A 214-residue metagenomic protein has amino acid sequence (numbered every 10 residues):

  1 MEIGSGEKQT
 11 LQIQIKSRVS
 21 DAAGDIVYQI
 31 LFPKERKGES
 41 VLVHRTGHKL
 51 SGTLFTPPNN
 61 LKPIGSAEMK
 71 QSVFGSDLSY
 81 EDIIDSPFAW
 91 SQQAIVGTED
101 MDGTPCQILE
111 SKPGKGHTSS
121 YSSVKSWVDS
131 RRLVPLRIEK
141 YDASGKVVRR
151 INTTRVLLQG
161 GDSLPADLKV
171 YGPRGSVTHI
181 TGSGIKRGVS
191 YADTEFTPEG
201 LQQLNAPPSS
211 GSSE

Functional and structural regions predicted by a protein language model:
M1-E2, L31, E110-G114: Generic short beta-strand segments
M1-G6, D25-V27: A short, Trp-centered hydrophobic/proline-enriched beta-strand micro-motif
E7, R36-K37, L42-S122, D142 (+1 more regions): Flexible, processing/modification-adjacent segments and terminal tails in exported/periplasmic/extracellular proteins
L11-Q14, S91-G97, R150-N152, P165-D167: Short structured motifs
Q12-I13, V27, K37-V41: N-terminal post-signal-peptidase region of extra-cytosolic proteins
Q14-V19, V43-H44, N152-L158: Extended lipid/amphipathic-ligand handling interfaces
A22-A23, R45-L50, R132-P135, D162-L164: A short, compositionally biased
Q71, S79-S86, D100-T197: Gly/Pro-enriched, hydrophobic low-complexity segments that function as extracytoplasmic propeptides/linkers
